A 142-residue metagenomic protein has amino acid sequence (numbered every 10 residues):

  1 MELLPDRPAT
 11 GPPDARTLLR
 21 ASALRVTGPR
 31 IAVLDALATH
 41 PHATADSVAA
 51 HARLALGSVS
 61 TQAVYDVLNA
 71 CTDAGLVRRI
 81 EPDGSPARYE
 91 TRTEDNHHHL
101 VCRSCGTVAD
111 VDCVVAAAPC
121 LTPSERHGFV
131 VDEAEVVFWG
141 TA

Functional and structural regions predicted by a protein language model:
M1-P8: Short, intrinsically disordered or compositionally biased N-terminal tails of bacterial proteins
A9-S22: Short, Lys/Arg-enriched N-terminal segment that forms or immediately precedes the first helix of a structured domain
V26-G28, T39-T44: Short capping segments at the starts of secondary-structure elements
I31-A36: Pre-recognition alpha-helix immediately N-terminal to the DNA-recognition helix within helix-turn-helix or winged-helix
A43-A52: Short acidic, hydrophobic short linear motifs in intrinsically disordered regions
V64-G75: Basic amphipathic alpha-helical segments that dock to polyanions
A74-A142: Non-DNA-binding regulatory cores of transcription-related proteins, predominantly C-terminal effector-binding
